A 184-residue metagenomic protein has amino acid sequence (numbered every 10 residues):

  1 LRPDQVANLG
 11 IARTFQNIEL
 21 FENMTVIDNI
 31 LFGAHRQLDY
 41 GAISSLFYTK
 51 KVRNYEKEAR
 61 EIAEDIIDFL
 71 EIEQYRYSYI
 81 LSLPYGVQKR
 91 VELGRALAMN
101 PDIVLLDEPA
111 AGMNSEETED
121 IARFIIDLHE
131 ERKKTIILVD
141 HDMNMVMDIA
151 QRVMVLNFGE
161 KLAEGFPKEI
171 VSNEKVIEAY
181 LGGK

Functional and structural regions predicted by a protein language model:
L1-K184: Glycine-rich phosphate-binding loops of nucleotide-dependent enzymes
